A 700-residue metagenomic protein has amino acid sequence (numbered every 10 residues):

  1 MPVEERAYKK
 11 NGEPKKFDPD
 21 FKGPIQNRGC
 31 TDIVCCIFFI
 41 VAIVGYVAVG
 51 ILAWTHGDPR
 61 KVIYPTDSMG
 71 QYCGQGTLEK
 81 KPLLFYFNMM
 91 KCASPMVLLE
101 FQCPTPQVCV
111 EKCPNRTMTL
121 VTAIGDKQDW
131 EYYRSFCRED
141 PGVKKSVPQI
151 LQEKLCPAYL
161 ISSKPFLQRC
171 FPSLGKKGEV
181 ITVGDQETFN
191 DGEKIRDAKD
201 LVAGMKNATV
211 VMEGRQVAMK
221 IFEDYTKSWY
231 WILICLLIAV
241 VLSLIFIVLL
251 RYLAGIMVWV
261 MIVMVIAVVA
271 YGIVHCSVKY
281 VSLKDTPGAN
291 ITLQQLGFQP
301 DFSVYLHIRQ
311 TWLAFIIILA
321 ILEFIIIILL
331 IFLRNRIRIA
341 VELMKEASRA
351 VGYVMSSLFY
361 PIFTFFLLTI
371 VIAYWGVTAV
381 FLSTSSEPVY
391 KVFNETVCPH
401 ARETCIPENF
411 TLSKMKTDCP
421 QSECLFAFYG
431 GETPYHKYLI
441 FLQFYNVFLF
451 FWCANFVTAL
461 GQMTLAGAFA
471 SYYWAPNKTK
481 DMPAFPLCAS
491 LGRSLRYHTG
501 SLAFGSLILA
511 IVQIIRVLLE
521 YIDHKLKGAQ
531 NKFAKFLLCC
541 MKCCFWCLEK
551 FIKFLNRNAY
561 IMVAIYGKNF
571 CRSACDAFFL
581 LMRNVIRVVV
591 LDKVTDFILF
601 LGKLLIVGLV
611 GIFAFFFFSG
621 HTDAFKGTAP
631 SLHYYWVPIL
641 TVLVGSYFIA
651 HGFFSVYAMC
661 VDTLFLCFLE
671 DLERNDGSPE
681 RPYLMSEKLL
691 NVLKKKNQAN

Functional and structural regions predicted by a protein language model:
M1-N700: Eukaryotic membrane transport/trafficking proteins
